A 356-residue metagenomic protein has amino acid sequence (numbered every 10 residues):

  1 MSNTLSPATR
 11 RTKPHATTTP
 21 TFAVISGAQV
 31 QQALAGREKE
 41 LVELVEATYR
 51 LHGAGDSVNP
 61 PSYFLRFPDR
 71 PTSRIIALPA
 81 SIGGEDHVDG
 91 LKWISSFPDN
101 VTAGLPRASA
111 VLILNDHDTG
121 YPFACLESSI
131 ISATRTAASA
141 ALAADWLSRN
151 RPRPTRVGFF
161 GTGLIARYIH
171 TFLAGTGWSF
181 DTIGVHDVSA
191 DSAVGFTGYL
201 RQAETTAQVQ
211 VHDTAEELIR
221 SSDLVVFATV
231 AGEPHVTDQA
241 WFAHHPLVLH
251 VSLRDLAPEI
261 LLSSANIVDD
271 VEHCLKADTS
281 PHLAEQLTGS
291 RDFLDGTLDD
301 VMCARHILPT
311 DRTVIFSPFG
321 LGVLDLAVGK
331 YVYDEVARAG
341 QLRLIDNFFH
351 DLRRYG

Functional and structural regions predicted by a protein language model:
S2-A133, A141, L326, Y333 (+2 more regions): N-terminal ligand-binding/catalytic initiation module
V30-Q31, I260-G356: Adenosine-phosphate binding glycine-rich loop
S148-R156, S179, A243-H244: Short helix-loop-beta connector
G161-G163: Glycine-rich Rossmann-fold phosphate-binding loop(s) that bind the pyrophosphate of adenine dinucleotide cofactors
A166-R167: N-terminal Rossmann-fold NAD(P) dinucleotide-binding loop
H170, A174: Gly/Ala-rich phosphate-binding loop of Rossmann-like dinucleotide-binding domains, activating on the conserved
T176-A203: NAD(P)-binding Rossmann-fold cofactor-contacting core
T205-E285: Rossmann-like adenosine-cofactor binding region
